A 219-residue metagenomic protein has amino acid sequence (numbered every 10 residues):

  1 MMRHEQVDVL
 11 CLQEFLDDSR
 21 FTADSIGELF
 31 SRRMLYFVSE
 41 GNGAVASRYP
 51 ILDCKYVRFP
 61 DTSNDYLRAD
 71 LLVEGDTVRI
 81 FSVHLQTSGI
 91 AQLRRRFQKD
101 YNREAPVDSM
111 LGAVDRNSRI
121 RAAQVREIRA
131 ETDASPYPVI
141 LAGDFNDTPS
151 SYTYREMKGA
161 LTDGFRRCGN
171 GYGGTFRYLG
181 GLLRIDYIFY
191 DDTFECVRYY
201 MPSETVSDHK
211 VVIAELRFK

Functional and structural regions predicted by a protein language model:
M1: Glycine-rich, highly charged phosphate/nucleotide-binding loops
E5: Active-site charged/polar residues at nucleotide-handling catalytic sites that mediate phosphoryl, nucleotidyl
V9-C11, Y56, L111-S118, I140-G143: Second-shell loop/turn segments in exported
V9-R95, P202-S203: Structured beta-strand-rich core segments of catalytic domains in phosphoester-bond hydrolases
F21, S25, I120-A123, E127 (+2 more regions): Extracytoplasmic/secreted proteins, especially bacterial periplasmic and envelope-associated proteins
F81, N117-A142: His/acidic metal-ligating clusters that form di-metal
R95-V114: A solvent-exposed, charged loop/short amphipathic helix patch at secondary-structure junctions
A130-V139, F145-K219: Metal-dependent phosphoester-hydrolase catalytic domains
